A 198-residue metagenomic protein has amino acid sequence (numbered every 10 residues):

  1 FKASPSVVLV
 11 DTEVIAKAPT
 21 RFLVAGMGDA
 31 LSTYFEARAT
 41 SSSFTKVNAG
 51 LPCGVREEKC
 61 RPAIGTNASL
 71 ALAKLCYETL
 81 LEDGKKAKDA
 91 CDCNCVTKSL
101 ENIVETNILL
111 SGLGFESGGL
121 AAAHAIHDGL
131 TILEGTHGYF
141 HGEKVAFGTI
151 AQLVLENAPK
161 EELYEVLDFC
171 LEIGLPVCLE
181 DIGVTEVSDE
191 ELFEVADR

Functional and structural regions predicted by a protein language model:
F1, K17, F115-S117, A122 (+1 more regions): Generic structural "secondary-structure junction" signal
F1-A3, G142, E194: A generic structural signal for short, non-catalytic loop/turn and secondary-structure boundary residues
F1-A68: A glycine/threonine-rich phosphate-anchoring loop and its flanking beta-alpha core in nucleotide/phosphate-binding
G26, A30, L75, T79 (+2 more regions): Generic alpha-helical secondary structure signal
A49-G50, E57-D168: Active-site segments that bind and position negatively charged phosphate/pyrophosphate groups
A158-R198: C-terminal charged capping/lid subdomain of soluble metabolic enzymes
